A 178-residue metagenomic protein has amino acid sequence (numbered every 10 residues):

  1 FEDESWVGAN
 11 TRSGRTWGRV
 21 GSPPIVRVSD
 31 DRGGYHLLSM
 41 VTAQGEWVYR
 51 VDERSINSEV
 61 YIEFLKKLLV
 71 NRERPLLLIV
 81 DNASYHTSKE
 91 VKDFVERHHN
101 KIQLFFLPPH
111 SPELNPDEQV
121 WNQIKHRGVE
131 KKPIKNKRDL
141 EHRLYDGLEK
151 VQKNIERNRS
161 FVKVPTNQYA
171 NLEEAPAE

Functional and structural regions predicted by a protein language model:
F1, Y49, F106, G128-E130: Structural signal for conserved beta-strand scaffold positions within catalytic alpha/beta enzyme cores
F1-K66, T166-E178: Extended, low-complexity cationic-aromatic segments
E4-G8, T42-E46, A83-H86, H110-E113 (+1 more regions): Short, solvent-exposed loop/turn segments at secondary-structure junctions
T11, S58-L104: RNase H-like DDE/DDD metal-dependent nuclease/strand-transfer catalytic core used by mobile genetic elements
G14-W17, K92-V95, Q119-W121: Short, glycine/charged-enriched secondary-structure capping and boundary segments
P23-D31, E96-P116, P133: RNase H-like polynucleotidyl transferase catalytic core
D81-N82, K89, F105-R127, L140: RNase H-like two-metal-ion nuclease catalytic core shared by retroviral integrases and related mobile-element nucleases
D117-E178: C-terminal anion-handling pockets and recognition modules
